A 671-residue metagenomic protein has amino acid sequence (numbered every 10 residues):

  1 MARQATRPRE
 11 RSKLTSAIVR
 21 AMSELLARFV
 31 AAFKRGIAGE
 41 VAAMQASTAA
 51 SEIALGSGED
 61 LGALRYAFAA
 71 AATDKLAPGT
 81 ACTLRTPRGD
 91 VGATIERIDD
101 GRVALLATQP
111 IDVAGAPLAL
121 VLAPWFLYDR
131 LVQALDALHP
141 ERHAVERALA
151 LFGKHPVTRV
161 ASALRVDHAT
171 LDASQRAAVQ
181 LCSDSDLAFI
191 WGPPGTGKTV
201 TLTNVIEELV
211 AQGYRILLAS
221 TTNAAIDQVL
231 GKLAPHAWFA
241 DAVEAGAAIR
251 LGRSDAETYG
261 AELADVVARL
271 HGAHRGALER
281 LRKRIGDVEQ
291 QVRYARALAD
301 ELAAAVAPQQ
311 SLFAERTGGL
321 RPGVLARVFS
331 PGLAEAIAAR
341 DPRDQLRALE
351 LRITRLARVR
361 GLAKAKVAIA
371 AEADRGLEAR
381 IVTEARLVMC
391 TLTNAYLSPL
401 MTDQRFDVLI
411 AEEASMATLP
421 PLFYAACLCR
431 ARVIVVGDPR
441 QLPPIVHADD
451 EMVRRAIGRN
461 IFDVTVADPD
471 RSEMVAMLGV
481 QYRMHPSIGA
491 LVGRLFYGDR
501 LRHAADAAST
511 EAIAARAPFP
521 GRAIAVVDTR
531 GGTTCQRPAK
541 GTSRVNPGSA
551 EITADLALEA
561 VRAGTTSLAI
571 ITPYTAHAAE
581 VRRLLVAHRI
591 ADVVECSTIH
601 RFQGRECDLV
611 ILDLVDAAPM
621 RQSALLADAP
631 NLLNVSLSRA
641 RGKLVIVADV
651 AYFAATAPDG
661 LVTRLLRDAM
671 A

Functional and structural regions predicted by a protein language model:
A2-A32, G36-A38, Q45-A50, S57 (+5 more regions): Pre-ATPase regulatory/linker segments immediately N-terminal to the P-loop/RecA-like helicase/translocase core
G36, E40-V41, R215, S567: Residue-level detector of anion-binding/catalytic polar loops
R65-Y66, G604: Basic, amphipathic DNA-recognition helix from helix-turn-helix-like DNA-binding domains
R88, A93-I95, A107, L151-R269 (+4 more regions): ASCE P-loop NTPase helicase motor core
G153-P156, S162-L164, R280-V408, P421: Conserved helicase NTPase catalytic core signature
L251, P322, V328, L478-G479 (+1 more regions): Hydrophobic residues at beta-strand termini and immediately following loops that shape nucleotide-binding pockets
G272-R296, P619-R641: Extended, charge-rich low-complexity interaction segments
T393-A671: Conserved helicase motor core of SF1/SF2 NTP-dependent helicases
